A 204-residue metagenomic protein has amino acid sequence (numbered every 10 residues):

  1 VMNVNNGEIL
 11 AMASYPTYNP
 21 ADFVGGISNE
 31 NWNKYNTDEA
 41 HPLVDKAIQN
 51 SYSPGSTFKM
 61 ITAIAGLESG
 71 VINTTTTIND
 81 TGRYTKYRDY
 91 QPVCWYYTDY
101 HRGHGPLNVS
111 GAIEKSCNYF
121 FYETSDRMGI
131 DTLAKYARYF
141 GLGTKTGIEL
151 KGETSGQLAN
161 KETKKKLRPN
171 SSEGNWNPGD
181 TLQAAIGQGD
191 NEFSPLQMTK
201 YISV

Functional and structural regions predicted by a protein language model:
V1-M2: Cytosolic beta-strand hydrophobic patch enriched in CBS
N5-S56, I61-V204: Beta-lactam-recognizing serine transpeptidase/beta-lactamase-like catalytic domain environment
